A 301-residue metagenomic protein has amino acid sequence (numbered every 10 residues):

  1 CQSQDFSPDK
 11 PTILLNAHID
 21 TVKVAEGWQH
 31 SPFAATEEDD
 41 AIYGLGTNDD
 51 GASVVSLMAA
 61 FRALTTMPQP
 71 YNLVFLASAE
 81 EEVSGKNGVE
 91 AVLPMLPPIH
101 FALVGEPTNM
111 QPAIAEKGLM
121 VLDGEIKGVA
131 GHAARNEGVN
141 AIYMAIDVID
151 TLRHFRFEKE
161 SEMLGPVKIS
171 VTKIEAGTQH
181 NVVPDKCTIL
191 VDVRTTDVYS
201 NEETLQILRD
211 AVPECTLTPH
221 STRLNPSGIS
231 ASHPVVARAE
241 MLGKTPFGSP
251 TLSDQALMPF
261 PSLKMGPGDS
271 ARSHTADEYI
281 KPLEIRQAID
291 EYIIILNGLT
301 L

Functional and structural regions predicted by a protein language model:
C1, A35-E37, V171-I174: A structural signal for short hydrophobic beta-strand segments in well-ordered beta-sheet cores
C1-D9: Short beta-strand-to-loop junctions in surface cap/lid or active-site-entrance loops
C1-Q2, D39-G44, L217: Generic recognition of long tandem-repeat/solenoid scaffolds
K10-V74: Active-site metal-coordination/substrate-binding segment of hydrolases, especially metallo-dependent peptidases
I13-L15, L76, L103, L263-M265: Hydrophobic/aromatic beta-strand patches that form the interior of the parallel beta-sheet core in alpha/beta enzyme
D50-V121, E125: Acidic/histidine-rich catalytic neighborhood of metal-dependent amide-processing enzymes
P107, I114, M120-L301: Metal-dependent amide/peptide-bond hydrolase catalytic core, centered on the "pita-bread" metallohydrolase fold
